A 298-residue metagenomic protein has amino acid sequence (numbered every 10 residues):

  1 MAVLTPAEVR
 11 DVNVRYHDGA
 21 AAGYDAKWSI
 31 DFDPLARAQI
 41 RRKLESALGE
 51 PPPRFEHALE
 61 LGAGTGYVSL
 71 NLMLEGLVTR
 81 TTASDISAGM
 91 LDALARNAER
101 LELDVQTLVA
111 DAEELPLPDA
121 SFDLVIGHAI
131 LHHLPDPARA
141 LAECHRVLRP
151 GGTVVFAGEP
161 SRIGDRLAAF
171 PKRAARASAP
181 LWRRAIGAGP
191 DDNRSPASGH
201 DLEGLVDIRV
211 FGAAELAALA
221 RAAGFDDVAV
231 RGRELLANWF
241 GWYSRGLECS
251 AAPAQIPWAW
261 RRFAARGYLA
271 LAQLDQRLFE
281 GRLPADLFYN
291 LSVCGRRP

Functional and structural regions predicted by a protein language model:
M1-P52, V68-N71: Conserved class I S-adenosyl-L-methionine
L59-L61, T65-E114: Class I SAM-dependent methyltransferase SAM/SAH-binding core
E113-L124: A short acidic, Gly/Pro-enriched loop at the edge of an enzyme's catalytic core that lines a small-molecule cofactor
L124-P135: A short SAM/SAH-binding and catalytic strip from SAM-dependent methyltransferases
A138-P150: A short glycine-rich, Lys/Arg-flanked "PGG" loop and its adjoining helix->strand segment in the class I
T153-A188: Conserved class I S-adenosyl-L-methionine
G199-E215: Acceptor-substrate binding/catalytic loop of class I
A217-A218, V228-P298: A C-terminal cap/extension of S-adenosyl-L-methionine-dependent methyltransferases that defines the acceptor-substrate
